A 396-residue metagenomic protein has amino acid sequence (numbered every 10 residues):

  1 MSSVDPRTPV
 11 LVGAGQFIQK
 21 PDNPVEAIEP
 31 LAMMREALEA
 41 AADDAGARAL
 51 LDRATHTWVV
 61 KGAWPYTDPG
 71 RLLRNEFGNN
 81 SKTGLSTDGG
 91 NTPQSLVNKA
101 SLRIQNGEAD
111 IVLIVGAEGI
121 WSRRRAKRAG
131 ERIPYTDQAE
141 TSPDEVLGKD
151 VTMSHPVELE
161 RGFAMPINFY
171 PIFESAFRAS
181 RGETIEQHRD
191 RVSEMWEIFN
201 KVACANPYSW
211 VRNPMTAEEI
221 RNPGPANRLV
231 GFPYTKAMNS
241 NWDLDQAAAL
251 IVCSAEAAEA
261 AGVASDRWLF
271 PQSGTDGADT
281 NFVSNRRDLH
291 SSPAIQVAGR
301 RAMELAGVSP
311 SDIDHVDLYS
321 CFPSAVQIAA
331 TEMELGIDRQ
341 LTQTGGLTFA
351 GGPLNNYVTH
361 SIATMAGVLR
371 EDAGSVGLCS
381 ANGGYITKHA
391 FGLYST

Functional and structural regions predicted by a protein language model:
M1-L85, L102-A109, G116-L244, A248-L250 (+5 more regions): Conserved "HGTGT" condensation-loop signature of ketosynthase/thiolase-family condensing enzymes that catalyze
L85-N91: Short beta->alpha junction loops
T92-Q94, A294, N356-H360: A glycine-rich, Thr/Ser-enriched phosphate-binding loop motif common to dinucleotide/cofactor-binding enzymes
Q94-L102: Conserved phosphate-binding catalytic cores of ATP/NTP-utilizing and phosphoryl-transfer enzymes
D110-I111, V376: Short acidic donor-binding loop at the edge of a beta-strand
G351, N355-T396: C-terminal catalytic subdomain
